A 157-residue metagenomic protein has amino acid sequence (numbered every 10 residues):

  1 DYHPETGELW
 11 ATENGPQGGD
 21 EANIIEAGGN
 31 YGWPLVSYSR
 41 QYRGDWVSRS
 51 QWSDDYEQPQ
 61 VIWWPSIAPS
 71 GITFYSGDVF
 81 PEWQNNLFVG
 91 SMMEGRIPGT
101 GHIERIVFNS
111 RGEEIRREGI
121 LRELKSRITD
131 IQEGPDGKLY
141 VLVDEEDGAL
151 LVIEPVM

Functional and structural regions predicted by a protein language model:
D1-E118, S126, D136, G148-A149 (+1 more regions): Beta-propeller domain segments
L139-V143: Short, exposed beta-strand-loop hairpins at the edges of beta-sheets in extracellular/periplasmic proteins
